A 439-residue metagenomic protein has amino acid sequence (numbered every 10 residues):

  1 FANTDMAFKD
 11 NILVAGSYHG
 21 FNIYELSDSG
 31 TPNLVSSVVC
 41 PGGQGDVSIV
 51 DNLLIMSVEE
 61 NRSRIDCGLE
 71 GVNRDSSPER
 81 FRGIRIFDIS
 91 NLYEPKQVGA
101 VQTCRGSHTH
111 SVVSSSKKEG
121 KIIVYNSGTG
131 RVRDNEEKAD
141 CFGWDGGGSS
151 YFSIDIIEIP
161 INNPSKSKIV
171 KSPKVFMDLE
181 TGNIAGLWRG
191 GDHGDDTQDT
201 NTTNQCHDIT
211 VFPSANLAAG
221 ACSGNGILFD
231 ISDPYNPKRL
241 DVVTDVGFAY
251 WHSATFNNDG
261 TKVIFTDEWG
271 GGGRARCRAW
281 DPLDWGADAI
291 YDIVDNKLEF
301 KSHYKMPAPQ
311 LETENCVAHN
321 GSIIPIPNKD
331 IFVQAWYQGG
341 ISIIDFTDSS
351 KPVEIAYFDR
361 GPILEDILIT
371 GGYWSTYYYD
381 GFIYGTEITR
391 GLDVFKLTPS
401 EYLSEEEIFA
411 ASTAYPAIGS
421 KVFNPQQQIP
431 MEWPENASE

Functional and structural regions predicted by a protein language model:
F1-E439: Feature marking well-ordered beta-strand scaffolds used for ligand recognition
